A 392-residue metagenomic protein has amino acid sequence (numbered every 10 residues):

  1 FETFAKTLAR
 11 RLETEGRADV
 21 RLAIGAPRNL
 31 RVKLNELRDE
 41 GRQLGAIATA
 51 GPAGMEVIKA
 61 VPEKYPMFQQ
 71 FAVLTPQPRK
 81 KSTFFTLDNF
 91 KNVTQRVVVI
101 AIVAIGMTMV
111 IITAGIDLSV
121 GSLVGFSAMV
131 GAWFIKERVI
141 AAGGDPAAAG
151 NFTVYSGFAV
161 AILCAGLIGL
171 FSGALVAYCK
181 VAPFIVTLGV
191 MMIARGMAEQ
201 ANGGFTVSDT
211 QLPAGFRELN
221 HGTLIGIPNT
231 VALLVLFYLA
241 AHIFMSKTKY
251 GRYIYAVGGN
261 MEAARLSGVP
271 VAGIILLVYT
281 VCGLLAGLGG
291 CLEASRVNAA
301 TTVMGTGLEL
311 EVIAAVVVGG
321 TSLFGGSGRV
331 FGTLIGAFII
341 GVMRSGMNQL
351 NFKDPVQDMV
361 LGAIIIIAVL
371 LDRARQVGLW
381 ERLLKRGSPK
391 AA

Functional and structural regions predicted by a protein language model:
T3-R10, G16-A104, V139-V154: Membrane-interfacial amphipathic/re-entrant helices at transmembrane-helix boundaries
E63, L266, P270-G273, M347-A392: Cytosolic-side transmembrane-helix boundaries in multi-pass membrane proteins
T86-R138, A174-V181, G320-V330, A363: Single transmembrane alpha-helix segments in multi-pass membrane proteins
V110-S127, L175-G189, Y253, A300-L310 (+2 more regions): Short, non-helical or kinked segments that cap or interrupt transmembrane helices
A141-V190, I335-G336: Alpha-helical transmembrane segments within multi-pass membrane transporters and channels
Y155, F184-T248, I274-L277, R296-M304 (+3 more regions): Transmembrane helix-bundle core of multi-pass membrane transporters and related energy-transducing complexes
A240-T280: Membrane-helix/interface signature in polytopic inner-membrane proteins
Y279, A286, R296-G362: Transmembrane alpha-helical segments in multi-pass inner-membrane proteins
